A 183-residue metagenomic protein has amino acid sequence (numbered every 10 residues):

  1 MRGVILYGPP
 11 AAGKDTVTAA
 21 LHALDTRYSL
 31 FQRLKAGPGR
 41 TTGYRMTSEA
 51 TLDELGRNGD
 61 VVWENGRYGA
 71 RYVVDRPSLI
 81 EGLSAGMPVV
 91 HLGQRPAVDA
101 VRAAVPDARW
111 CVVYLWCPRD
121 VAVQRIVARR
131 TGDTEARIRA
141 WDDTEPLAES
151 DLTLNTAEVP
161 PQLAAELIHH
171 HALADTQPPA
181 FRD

Functional and structural regions predicted by a protein language model:
L6: Hydrophobic anchor at the beta1->P-loop junction of P-loop NTPases
P9: P-loop (Walker A) phosphate-binding loop of NTP-binding proteins
K14-D15: Walker A/P-loop
T18-A19: The feature captures the helix immediately C-terminal to the Walker
S29, R33-P88, L92-R95: ATP-dependent small-molecule kinase phosphotransfer cores that center on conserved nucleotide phosphate-binding segments
K35-G39, R95-A97, W116-V123, V159-P160: Conserved nucleotide-binding/hydrolysis micro-motifs of P-loop NTPases
V89-Q94, V105-A128, L154: Conserved phosphate-donor/acceptor-positioning beta-strand/loop module used by diverse small-molecule
V127-D183: Small-molecule kinase domains that catalyze NTP-dependent phosphoryl transfer to phosphate-bearing small molecules
